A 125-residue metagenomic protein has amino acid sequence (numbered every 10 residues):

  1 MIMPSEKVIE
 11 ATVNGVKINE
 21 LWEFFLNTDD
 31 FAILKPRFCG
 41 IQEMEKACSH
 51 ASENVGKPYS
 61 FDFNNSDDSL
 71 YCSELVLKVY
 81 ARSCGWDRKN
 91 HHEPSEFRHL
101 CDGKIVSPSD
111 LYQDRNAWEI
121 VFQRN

Functional and structural regions predicted by a protein language model:
M1-R37, Y59-L70: Glycine-rich catalytic cores of cysteine/serine-nucleophile enzymes that process amide/ester linkages in cell-envelope
G15, G40, S95: Residue-level detector of flexible, active-site-proximal loop/helix-junction positions within diverse enzyme catalytic
F31-S49: A contiguous binding-surface segment within folded domains or other stable secondary-structure elements
E43-A47, A51, D68, C72-L75: Stable alpha-helical elements in mature extracytoplasmic
C48-F63: Flexible, glycine-rich surface segments
F63-N125: Activation targets extended, charge/polar-rich intrinsically disordered C-terminal tails
